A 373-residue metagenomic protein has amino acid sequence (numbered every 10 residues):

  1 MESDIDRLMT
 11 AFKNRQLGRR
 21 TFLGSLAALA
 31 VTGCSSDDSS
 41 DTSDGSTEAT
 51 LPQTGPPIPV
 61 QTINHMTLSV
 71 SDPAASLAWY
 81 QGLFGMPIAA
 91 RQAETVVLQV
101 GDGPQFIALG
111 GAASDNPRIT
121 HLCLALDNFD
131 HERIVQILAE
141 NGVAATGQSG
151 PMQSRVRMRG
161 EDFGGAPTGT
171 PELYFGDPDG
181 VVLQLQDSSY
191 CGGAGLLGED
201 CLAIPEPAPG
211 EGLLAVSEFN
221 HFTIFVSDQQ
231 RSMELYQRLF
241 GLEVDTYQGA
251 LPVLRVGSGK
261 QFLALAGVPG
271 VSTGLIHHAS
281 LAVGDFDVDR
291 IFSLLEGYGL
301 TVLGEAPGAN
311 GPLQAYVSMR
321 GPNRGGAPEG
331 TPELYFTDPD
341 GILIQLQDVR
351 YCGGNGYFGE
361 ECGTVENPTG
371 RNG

Functional and structural regions predicted by a protein language model:
M1-L17, A27-V31: N-terminal secretory signal peptides
D4-K13, E48-A74, I119-L122, S188-M233 (+3 more regions): N-terminal beta-strand motif that seeds the catalytic metal site of vicinal oxygen chelate
N14-R20, D177, D338: Twin-arginine (Tat) signal peptide motif
S35-S43: Bacterial lipoprotein signal-peptidase II cleavage site
I58, L68-I107, T223-A266: Core segments of cupin and vicinal oxygen chelate
S71-A75, L122-D179, V226-Q230, A279-L343 (+2 more regions): Vicinal oxygen chelate
L98, I107, L124, F175 (+5 more regions): Fold-core signature of tandem repeat domains
G110, A166, Q186-C191, A266 (+2 more regions): Short beta->alpha transition motifs characteristic of CBS
